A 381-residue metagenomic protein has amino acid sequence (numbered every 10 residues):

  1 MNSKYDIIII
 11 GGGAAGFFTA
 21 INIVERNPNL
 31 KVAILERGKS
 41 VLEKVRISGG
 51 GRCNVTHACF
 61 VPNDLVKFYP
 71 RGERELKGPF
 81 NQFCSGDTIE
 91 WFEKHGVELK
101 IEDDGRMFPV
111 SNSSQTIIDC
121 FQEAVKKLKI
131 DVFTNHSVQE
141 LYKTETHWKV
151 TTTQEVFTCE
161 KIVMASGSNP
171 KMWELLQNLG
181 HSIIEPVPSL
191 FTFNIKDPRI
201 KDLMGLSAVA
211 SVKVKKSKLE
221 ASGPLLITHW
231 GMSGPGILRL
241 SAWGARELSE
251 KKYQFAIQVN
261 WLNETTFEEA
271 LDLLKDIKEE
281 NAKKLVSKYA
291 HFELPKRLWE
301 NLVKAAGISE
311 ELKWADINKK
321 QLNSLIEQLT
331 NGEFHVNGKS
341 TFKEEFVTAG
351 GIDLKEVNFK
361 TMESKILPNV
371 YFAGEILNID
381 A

Functional and structural regions predicted by a protein language model:
N2-A15, A33: Beta1/beta-strand and adjacent pyrophosphate-binding region of the FAD-binding site in flavoprotein oxidoreductases
I8, V24-G50: Glycine-rich FAD pyrophosphate-binding loop
I8-I10, L35, V138, V150 (+4 more regions): Short hydrophobic core segments
E25-R26, G38-S40, V61-D64, N81 (+4 more regions): Residue-level recognition of phosphate/Mg2+-coordinating polar/acidic sites in nucleotide-handling active sites
R46-L76: N-terminal glycine-rich dinucleotide-binding loop that anchors FAD/FMN and/or NAD(P) in oxidoreductases
L76-C84, D103-E123, A165-G167, K171 (+2 more regions): Short beta-strand to alpha-helix junction loop
T134-H147: A conserved short coil-to-beta-strand element within the FAD-binding core of flavoproteins
K161-K201: Glycine-rich loop(s) and the adjacent beta-strand/alpha-helix scaffold that form part
